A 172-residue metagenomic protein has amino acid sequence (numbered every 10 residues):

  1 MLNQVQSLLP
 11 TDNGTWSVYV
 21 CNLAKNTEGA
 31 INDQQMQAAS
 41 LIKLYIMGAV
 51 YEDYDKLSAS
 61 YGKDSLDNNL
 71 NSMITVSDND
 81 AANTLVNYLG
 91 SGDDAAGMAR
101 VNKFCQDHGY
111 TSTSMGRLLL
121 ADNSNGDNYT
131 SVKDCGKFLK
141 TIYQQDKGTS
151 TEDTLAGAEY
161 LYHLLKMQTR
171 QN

Functional and structural regions predicted by a protein language model:
M1-Q35: Beta-lactamase-like hydrolase cores
M1-V5, D12, I42, I46 (+5 more regions): Stable alpha-helical elements in mature extracytoplasmic
N13-T15, I31-D33, Q37-I42, C105 (+2 more regions): Extracytoplasmic
E28-N32, L66-N68, D78-L85, G116-N123: Flexible glycine/proline-enriched surface loops and loop-helix/loop-strand junctions
Q35-A59, M73: Active-site SXXK
E52-S72, S150-G157: Short, well-structured active-site flanking segments
V86-T149: Mid-domain, small-residue-enriched loop/turn segments at the edges of structured enzyme/sensor domains
K140-N172: Conserved active-site loop region of the serine DD-peptidase/beta-lactamase
